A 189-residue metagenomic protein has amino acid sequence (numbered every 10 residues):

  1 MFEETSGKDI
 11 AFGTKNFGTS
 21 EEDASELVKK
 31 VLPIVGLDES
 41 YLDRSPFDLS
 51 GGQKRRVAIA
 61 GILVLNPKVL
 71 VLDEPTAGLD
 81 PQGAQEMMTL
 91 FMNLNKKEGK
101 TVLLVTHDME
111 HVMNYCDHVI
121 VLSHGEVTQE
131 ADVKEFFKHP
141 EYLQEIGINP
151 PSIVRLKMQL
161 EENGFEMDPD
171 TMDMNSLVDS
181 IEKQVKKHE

Functional and structural regions predicted by a protein language model:
E22-S40: Conserved ABC ATPase "signature" region
S45-L49, Q53: Conserved ABC ATPase signature
I59: Hydrophobic anchor residue at the start of the ABC signature
N66: Conserved catalytic motifs of ABC-family nucleotide-binding domains
L70-D73: Catalytic Walker B motif of ABC-type/P-loop ATPase nucleotide-binding domains
V112-N114: A short, surface-exposed alpha-helical micro-motif characterized by mixed small hydrophobic and charged/polar residues
H124-G125: Conserved ABC ATPase "signature" C-loop
